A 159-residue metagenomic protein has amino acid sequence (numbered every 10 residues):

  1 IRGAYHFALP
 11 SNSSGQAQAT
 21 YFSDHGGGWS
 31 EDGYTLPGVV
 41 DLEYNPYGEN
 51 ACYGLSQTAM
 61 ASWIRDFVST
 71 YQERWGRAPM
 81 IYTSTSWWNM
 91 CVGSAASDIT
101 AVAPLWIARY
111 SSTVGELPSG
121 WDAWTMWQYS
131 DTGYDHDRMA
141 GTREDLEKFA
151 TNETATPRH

Functional and structural regions predicted by a protein language model:
I1-F7, L36-L42, A78-T83, P104-A108 (+1 more regions): Structural recognition of the beta-strand scaffold that forms the well-ordered cores of secreted hydrolase catalytic
I1-W75: Substrate-binding cleft of extracellular glycoside hydrolase catalytic domains
R2, A8-S14, E43-G48, T85-N89 (+2 more regions): Solvent-exposed loop/turn segments at secondary-structure junctions within structured extracellular/periplasmic domains
G15-S23, N89-D98: Distinct, well-ordered alpha-helical segments
E43, T58, T85-M90, E147-R158: Short alpha-helical interface patches
G48-A59, T85-V92, G120-A140: Short secondary-structure transition/capping segments
A51-G54, M60, W75-S86, A101-R109: Extracellular glycoside hydrolase catalytic/binding regions
A96-H159: Functionally critical loop-and-helix segments that line ligand-binding/catalytic clefts of soluble enzyme domains
